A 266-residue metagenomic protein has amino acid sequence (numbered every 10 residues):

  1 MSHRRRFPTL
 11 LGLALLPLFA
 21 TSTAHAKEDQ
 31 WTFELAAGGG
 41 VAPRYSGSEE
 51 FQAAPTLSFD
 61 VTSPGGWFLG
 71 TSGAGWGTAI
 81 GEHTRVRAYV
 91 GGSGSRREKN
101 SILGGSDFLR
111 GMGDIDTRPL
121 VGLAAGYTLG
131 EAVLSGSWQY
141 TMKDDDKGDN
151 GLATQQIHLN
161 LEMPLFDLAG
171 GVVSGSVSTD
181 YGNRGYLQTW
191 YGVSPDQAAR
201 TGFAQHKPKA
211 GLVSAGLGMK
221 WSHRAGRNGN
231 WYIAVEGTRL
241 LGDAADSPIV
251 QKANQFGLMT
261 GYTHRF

Functional and structural regions predicted by a protein language model:
M1-T32, S48: Cleavable N-terminal export/targeting peptides
K27-S72, A88-V90, S95-N100, G111: Outer-membrane beta-barrel initiation region
E28-Q30, P64-G66, G81, L129-A132 (+3 more regions): Outer-membrane beta-barrel channels and translocator barrels
W31-A37, L57, L69, V86-A88 (+6 more regions): Transmembrane beta-strands of outer-membrane beta-barrel proteins
A37-V41, L57-S63, A74-T78, V121-Y127 (+5 more regions): Residues on the lipid-exposed face of transmembrane beta-strands in outer-membrane beta-barrel proteins
A53, P119, Q155, A215 (+1 more regions): Exposed loop/turn and edge beta-strand positions of beta-sandwich/beta-sheet ligand-binding modules
T71-S174, R184-K209, L240, V250-K252: Outer-membrane pore/translocation modules
K220-F266: Predominantly the C-terminal beta-signal and adjacent terminal strand-loop region of outer-membrane beta-barrel
